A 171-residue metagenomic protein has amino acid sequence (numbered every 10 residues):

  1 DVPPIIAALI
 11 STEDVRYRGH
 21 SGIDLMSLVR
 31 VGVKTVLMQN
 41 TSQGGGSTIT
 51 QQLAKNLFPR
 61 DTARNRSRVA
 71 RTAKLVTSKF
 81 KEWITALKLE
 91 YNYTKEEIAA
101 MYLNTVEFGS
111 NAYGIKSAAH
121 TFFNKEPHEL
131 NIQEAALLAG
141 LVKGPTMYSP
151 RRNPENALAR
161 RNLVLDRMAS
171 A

Functional and structural regions predicted by a protein language model:
D1-A171: Peptidoglycan glycan-strand catalytic modules in the bacterial/periplasmic cell-wall system
